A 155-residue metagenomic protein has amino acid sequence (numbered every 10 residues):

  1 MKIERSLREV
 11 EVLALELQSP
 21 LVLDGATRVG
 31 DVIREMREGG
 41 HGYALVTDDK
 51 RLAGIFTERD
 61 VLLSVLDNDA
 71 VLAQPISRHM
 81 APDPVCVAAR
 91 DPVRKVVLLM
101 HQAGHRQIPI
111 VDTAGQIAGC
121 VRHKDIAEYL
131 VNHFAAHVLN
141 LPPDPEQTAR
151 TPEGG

Functional and structural regions predicted by a protein language model:
M1-G155: Tandem CBS (Cystathionine beta-synthase) repeat/Bateman regulatory domains
